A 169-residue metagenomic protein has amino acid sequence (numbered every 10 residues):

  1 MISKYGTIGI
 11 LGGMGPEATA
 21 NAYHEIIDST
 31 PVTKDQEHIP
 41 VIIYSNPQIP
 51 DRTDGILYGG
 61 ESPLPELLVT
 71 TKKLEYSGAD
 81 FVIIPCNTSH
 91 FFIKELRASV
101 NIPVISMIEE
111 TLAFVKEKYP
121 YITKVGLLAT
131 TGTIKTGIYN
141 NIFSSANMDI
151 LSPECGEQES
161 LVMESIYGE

Functional and structural regions predicted by a protein language model:
M1-E169: Non-catalytic structural scaffold of enzyme domains
